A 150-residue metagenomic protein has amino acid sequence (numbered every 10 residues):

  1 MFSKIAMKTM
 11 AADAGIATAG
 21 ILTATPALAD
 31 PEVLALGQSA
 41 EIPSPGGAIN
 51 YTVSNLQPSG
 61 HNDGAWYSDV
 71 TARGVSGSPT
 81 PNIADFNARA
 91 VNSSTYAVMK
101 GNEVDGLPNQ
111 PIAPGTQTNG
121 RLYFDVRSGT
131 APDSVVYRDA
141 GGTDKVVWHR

Functional and structural regions predicted by a protein language model:
M1-N55, S59-N62, T116, G129-T130 (+1 more regions): Membrane engagement elements in two modes
P43-P45, T52-S54, A84, R89-V91 (+4 more regions): A structural detector for beta-sheet-dominated domains
I49, N82-A84, D133: Short beta-strand/loop motifs in extracellular/secreted proteins, especially within beta-sandwich accessory domains
Y51, S68, G120-L122: Hydrophobic residues positioned within well-ordered beta-strands of beta-sheet architectures
Q57, G74-S76, V126: Beta-strand elements of well-folded, non-transmembrane domains
G64-S76: Short, well-ordered beta-strand segments enriched in hydrophobic/aromatic residues
R73-T118, K145-H149: The feature marks short-to-medium sequence segments in extracytoplasmic or secretory-pathway proteins
R121-V146: Short, surface-exposed ligand- or partner-binding patches at beta-edge/loop junctions that are enriched in aromatics
